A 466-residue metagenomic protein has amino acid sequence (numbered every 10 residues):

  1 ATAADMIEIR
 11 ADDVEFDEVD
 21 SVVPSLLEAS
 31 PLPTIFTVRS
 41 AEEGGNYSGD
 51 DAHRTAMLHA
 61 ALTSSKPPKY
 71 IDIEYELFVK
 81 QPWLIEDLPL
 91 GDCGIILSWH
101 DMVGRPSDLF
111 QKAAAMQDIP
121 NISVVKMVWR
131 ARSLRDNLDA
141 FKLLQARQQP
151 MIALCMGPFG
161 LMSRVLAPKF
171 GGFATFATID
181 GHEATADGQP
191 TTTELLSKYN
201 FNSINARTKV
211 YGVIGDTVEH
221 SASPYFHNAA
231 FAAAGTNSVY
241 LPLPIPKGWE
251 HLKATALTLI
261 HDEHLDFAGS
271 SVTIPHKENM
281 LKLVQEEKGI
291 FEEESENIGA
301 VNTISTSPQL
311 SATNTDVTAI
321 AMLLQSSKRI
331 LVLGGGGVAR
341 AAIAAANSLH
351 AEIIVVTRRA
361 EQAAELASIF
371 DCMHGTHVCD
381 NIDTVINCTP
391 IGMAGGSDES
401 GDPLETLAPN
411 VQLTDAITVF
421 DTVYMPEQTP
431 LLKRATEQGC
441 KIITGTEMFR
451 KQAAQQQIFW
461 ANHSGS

Functional and structural regions predicted by a protein language model:
A1-L90, G94-S107, W129: Active-site beta->alpha loop and helix N-cap motifs at the rims of alpha/beta catalytic domains
S40-A41, V272-L281, E286, G336-V338 (+2 more regions): Short glycine-rich anion-binding loops that position phosphate/pyrophosphate groups of nucleotides and phosphorylated
E76-K209: Catalytic alpha/beta core domains of metabolic enzymes, predominantly
C155, V210-V218, N314-V317, L324-N347: Glycine-rich adenosine-cofactor-binding loop
T208-L324: Phosphate/diphosphate ligand-binding glycine-rich loop within oxidoreductases
M322, Y424-M425, Q438-S464: Active-site capping/gating segments
L349-F370: NAD(P)-binding Rossmann-fold cofactor-contacting core
S368-I442: Rossmann-like adenosine-cofactor binding region
